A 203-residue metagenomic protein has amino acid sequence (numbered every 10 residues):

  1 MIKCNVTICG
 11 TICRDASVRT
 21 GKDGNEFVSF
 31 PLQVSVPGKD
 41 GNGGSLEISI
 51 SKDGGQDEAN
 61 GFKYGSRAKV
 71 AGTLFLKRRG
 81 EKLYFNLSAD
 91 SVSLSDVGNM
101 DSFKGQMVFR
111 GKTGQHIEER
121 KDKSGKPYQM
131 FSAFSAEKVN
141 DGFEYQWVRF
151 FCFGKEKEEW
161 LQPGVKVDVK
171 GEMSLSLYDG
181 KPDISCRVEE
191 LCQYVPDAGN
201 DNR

Functional and structural regions predicted by a protein language model:
M1-R203: Single-stranded nucleic acid-binding surfaces, predominantly the OB-fold ssDNA-binding core
